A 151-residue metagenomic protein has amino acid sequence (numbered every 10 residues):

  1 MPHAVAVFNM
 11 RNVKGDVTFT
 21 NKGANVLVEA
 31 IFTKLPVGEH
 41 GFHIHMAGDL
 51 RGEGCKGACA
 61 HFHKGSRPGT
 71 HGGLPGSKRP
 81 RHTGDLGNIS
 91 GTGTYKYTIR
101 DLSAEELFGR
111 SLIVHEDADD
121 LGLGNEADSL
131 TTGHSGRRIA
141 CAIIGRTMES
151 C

Functional and structural regions predicted by a protein language model:
M1-E39, I44-C151: N-terminal leader/targeting pre-sequences
